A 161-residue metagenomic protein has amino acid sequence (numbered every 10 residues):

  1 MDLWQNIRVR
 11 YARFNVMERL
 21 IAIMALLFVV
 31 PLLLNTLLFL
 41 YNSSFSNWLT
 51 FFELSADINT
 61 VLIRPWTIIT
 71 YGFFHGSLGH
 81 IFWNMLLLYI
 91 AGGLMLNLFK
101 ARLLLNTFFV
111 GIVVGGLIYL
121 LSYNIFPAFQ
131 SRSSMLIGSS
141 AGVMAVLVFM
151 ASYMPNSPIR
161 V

Functional and structural regions predicted by a protein language model:
M1-V161: A detector for small-residue-rich transmembrane helices and their helix-helix packing motifs
